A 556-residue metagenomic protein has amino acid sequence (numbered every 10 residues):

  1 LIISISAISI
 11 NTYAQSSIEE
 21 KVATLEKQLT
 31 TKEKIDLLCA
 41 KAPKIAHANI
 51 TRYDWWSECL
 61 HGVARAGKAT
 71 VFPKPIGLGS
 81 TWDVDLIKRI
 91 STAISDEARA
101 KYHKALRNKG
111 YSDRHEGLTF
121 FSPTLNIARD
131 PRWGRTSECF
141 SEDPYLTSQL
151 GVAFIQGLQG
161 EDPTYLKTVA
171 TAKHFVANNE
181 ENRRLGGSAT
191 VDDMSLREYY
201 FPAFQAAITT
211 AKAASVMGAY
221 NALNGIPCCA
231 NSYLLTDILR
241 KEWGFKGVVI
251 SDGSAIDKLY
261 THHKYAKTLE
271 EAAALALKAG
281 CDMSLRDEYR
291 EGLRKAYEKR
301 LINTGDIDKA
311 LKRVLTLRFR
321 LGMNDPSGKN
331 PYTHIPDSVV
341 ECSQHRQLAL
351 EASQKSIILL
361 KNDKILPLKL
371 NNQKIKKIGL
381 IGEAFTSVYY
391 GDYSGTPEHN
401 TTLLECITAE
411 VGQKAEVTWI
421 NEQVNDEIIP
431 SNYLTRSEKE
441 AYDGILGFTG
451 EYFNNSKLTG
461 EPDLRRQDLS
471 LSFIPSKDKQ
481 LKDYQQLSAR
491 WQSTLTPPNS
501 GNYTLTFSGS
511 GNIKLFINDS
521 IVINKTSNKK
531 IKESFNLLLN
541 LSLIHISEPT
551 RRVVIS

Functional and structural regions predicted by a protein language model:
L1-S17: Bacterial Sec-dependent N-terminal signal peptides
Y13-Y503, N518, N528-L543, S547 (+2 more regions): Glycoside hydrolase catalytic-domain context in secreted enzymes
S508, N512-V522: Short, surface-exposed beta-strand/strand-loop-strand elements in extracellular ectodomains
N524-T526: Solvent-exposed serine/threonine-rich low-complexity stretches and specific carbohydrate-binding patches
